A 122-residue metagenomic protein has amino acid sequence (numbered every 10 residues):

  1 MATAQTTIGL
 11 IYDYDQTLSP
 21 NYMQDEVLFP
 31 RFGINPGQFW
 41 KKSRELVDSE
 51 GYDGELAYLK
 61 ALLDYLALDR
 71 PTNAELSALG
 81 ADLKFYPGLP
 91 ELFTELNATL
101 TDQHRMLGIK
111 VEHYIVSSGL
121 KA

Functional and structural regions predicted by a protein language model:
A2-A122: Alpha-helical substrate-recognition element adjacent to the catalytic core
